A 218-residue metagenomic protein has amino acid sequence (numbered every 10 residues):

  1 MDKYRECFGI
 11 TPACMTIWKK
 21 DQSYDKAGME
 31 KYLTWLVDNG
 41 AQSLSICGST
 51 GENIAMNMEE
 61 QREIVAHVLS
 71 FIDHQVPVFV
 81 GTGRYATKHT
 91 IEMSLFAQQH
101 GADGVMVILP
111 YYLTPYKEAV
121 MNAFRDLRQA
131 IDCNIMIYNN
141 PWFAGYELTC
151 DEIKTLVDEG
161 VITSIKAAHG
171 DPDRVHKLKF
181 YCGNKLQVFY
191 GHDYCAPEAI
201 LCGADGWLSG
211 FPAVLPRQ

Functional and structural regions predicted by a protein language model:
D2-E147: Active-site beta->alpha loop and helix N-cap motifs at the rims of alpha/beta catalytic domains
A130, P141-Q218: Catalytic alpha/beta core domains of metabolic enzymes, predominantly
